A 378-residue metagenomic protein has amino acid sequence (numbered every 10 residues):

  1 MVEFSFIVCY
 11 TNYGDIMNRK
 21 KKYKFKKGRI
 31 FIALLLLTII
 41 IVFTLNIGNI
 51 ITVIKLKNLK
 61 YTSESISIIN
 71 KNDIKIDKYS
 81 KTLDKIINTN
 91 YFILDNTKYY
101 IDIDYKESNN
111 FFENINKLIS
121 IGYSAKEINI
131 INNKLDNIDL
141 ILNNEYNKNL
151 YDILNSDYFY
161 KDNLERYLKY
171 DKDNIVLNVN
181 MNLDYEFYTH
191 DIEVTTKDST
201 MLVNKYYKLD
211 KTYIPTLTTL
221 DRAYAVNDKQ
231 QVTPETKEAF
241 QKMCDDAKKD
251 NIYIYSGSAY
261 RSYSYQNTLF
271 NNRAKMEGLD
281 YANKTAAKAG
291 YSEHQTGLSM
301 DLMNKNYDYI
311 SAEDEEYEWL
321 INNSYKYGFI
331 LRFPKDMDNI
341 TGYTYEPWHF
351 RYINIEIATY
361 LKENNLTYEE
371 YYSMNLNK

Functional and structural regions predicted by a protein language model:
M1-I16: Short, Lys/Arg-enriched N-terminal segments with co-localized hydrophobic residues within the first ~10-30 amino acids
N18-R29, L35, I39, T44-A259 (+1 more regions): Extracytoplasmic cell-surface/polysaccharide-interacting catalytic and binding patches
